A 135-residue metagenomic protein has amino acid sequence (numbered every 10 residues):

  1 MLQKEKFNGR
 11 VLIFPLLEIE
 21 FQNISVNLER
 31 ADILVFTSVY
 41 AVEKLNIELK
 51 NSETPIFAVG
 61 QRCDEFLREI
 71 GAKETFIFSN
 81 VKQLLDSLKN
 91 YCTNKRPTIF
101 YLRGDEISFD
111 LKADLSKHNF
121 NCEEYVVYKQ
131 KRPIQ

Functional and structural regions predicted by a protein language model:
M1-Q135: Signature of uroporphyrinogen-III synthase
